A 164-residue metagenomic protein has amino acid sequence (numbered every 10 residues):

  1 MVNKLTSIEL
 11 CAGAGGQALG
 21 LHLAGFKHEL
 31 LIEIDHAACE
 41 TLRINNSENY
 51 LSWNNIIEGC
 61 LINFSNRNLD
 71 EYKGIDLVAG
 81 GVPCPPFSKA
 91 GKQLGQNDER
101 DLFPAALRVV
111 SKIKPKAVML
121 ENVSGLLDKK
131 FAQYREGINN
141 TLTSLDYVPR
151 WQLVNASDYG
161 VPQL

Functional and structural regions predicted by a protein language model:
M1-L5, K73: Short helix-loop-beta connector
L5-I62: SAM cofactor-binding core of SAM-dependent methyltransferases, primarily the Rossmann-like beta-alpha-beta module
T6, L30, D76-L77, A117: Structural motif
A14, V82-P83: Active-site glycine-rich loops that stabilize anionic/oxyanionic intermediates across multiple enzyme folds
I44, G80, S111-K112: Solvent-exposed polar/charged
G59, G80, L120: Redox-cofactor binding/interface segments in oxidoreductases and associated redox assembly factors
F64-I75, P85-L164: Class I S-adenosyl-L-methionine
